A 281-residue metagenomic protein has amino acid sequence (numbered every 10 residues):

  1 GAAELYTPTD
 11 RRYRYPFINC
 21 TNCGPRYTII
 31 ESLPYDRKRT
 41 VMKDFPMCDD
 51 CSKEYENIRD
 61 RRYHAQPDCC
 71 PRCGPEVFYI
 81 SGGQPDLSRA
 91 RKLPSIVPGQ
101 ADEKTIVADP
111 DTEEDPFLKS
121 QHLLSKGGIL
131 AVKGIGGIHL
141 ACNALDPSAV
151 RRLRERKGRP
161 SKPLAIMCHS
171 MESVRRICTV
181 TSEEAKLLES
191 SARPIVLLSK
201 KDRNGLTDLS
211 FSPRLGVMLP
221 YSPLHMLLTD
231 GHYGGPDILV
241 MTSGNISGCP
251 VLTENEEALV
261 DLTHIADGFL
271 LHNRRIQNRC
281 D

Functional and structural regions predicted by a protein language model:
G1-G99, E103-D281: Active-site-adjacent structural elements in enzyme catalytic cores
